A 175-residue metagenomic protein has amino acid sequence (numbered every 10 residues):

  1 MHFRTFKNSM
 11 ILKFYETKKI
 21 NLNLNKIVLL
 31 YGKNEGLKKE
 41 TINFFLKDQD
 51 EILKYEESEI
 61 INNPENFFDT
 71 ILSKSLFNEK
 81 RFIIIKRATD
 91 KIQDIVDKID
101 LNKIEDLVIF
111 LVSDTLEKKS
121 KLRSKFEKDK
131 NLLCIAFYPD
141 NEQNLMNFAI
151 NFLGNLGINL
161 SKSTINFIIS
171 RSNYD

Functional and structural regions predicted by a protein language model:
H2-Y174: Non-catalytic interfacial helical region
